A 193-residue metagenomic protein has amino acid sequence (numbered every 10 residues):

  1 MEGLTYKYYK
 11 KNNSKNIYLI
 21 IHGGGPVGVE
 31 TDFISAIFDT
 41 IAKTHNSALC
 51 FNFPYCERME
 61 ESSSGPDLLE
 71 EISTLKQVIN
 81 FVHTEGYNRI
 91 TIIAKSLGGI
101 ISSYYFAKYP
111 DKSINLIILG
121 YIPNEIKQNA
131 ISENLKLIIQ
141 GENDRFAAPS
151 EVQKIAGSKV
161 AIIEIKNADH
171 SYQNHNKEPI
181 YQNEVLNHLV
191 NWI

Functional and structural regions predicted by a protein language model:
M1-E85: Serine-hydrolase catalytic machinery in alpha/beta-hydrolase-like enzymes
R89-I92, L116: Conserved alpha/beta-hydrolase fold motif
I93-S102: Gly/Ala-rich beta-loop-alpha elbow adjacent to hydrolase catalytic centers
I101-Y105, K127: Hydrolases whose catalytic domains are alpha/beta-hydrolase-1, hotdog thioesterase, or metallo-beta-lactamase-like
D111-P123: A conserved short beta-strand
S132, L137-Q140, D144: Short beta-strand/loop motif that positions the catalytic acidic residue of the alpha/beta-hydrolase fold
E142-A147, H170-S171: Acidic catalytic loop of the alpha/beta-hydrolase fold
A168-Q182: Catalytic histidine-centered segment of alpha/beta-hydrolase-like enzymes
